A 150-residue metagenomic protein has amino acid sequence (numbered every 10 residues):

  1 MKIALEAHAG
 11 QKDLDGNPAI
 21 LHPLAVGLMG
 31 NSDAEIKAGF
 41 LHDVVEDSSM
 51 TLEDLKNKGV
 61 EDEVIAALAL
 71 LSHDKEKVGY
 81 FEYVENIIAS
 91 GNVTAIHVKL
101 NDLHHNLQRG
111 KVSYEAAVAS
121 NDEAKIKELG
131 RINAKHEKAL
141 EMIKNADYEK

Functional and structural regions predicted by a protein language model:
M1-K150: Active-site helical microenvironments for divalent-metal-assisted chemistry
